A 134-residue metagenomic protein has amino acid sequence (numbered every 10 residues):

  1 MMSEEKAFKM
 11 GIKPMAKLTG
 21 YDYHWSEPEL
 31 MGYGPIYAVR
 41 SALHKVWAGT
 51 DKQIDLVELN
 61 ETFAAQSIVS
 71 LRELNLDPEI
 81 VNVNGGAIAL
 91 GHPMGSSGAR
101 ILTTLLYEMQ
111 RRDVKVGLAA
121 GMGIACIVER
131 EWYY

Functional and structural regions predicted by a protein language model:
M1-M15: Channel- or pocket-lining gating/hinge segments that regulate access to a cavity or pore
M1-S3, A38-A42, S67-S70, L102-L105 (+1 more regions): Buried hydrophobic packing segments
E4-K6, D22-W25, E61-F63, W132: Glycine-rich beta-alpha junction loops
T19-K45, D55, L90-R100, T104 (+1 more regions): Active-site pocket-shaping loop/turn-to-helix segments
D22-H24, Q53-N60, V81-A99, V116-M122: Cysteine-centered functional microenvironments
P28-P35, E61-E79, P93-S97, I124-V128: Short glycine/threonine-rich loop-to-helix capping motif typified by GTGT followed within a few residues by an Asp-Pro
T50-D51, P78: Alpha-helix N-cap/start motif
G98-Y134: Conserved beta-strand-centric core segments of catalytic alpha/beta enzyme folds
